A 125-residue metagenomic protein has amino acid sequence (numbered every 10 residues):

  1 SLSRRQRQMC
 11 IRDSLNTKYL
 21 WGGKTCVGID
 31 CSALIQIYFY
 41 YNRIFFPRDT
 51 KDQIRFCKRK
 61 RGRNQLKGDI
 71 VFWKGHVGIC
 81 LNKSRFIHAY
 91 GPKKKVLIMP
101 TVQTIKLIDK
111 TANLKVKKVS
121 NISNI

Functional and structural regions predicted by a protein language model:
S1-C10: Single conserved hydrophobic/aromatic residue that forms the stacking wall/gate of nucleotide- or nucleobase-binding
R5, K24, T50-K51, R59-K60 (+1 more regions): Aromatic- and glycine-rich peptidoglycan recognition patches
S14-L15: N-terminal capping segment at the start of a domain
K18-Q65: Catalytic cysteine-centered active-site loop
G68-D69: Structural motif
F72-W73: A generic structural signal for residues embedded in beta-strands
V77-G78: A conserved glycine-rich beta-strand in the N-terminal activation segment of trypsin-fold
